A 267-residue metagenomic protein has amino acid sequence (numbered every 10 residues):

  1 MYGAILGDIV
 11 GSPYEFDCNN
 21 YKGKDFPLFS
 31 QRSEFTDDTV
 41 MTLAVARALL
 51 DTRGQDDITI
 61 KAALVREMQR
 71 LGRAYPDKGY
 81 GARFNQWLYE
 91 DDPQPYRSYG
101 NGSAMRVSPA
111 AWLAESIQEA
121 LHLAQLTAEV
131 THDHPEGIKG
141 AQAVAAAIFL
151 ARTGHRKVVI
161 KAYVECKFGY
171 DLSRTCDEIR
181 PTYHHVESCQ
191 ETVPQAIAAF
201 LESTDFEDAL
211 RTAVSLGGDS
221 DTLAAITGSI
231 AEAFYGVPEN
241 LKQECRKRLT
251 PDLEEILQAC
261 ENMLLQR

Functional and structural regions predicted by a protein language model:
M1-R267: Structured, active/binding-site neighborhoods that engage oxygen-rich ligands
